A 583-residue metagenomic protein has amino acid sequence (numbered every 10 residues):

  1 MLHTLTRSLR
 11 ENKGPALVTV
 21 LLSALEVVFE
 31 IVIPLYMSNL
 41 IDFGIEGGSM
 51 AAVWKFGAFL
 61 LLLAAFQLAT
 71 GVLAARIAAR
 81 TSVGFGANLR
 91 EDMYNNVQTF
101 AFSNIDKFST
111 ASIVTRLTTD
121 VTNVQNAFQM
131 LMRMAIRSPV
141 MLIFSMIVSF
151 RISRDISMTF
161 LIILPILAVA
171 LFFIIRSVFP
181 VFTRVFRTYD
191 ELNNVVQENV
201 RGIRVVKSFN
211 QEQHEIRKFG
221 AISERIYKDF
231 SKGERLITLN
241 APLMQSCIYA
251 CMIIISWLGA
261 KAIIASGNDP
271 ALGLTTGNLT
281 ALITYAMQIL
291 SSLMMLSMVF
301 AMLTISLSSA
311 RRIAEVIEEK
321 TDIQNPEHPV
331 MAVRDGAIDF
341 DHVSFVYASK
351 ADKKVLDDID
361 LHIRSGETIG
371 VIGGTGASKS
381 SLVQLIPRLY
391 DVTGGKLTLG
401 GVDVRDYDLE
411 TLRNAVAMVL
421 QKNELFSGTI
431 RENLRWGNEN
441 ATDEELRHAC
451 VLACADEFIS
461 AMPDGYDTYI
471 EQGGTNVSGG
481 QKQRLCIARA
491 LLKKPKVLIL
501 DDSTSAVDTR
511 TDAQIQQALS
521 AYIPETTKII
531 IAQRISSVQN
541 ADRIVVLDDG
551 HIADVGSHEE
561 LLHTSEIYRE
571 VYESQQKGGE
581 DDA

Functional and structural regions predicted by a protein language model:
M1-E30, M37, I45-F56, A74-A78 (+15 more regions): Membrane-integrated ABC transporters
E11, P15-V27, F59-L60, A69 (+2 more regions): Transmembrane helices of ABC transporter permease
E11-K13, T99-S103, T119-M132, I136 (+6 more regions): An intracellular "coupling" helix at the cytosolic face of ABC transporter transmembrane type-1 domains
L21-L22, F29-S38, D42, L63-T110 (+11 more regions): Juxtamembrane helix-loop junctions of ABC transporter transmembrane domains
A24-V32, A64-V72, V124-A127, L131-I143 (+6 more regions): Hydrophobic alpha-helical transmembrane bundles that constitute the permease/transmembrane domains of multi-pass
E46-G47, V83, E91-T115, T119-V121 (+5 more regions): Short intracellular "coupling" helices and adjacent cytoplasmic loop segments at the cytosolic face of multi-pass
S49-V53, V148-I162, K232-R312, V316-I317: Helix-loop-helix
M331-A583: ABC-type nucleotide-binding domain
